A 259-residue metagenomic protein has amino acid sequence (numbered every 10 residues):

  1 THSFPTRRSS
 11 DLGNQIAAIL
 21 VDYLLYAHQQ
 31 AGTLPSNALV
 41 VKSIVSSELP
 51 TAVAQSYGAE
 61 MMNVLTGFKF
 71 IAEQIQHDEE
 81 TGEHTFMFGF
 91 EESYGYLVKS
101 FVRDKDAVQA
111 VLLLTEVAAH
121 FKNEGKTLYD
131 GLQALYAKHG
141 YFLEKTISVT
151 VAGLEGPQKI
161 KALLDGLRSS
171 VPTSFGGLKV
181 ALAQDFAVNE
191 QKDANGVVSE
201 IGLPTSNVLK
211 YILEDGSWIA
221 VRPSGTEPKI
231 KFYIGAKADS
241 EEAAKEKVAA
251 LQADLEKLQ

Functional and structural regions predicted by a protein language model:
H2-S9: Short, small-residue-biased leader/transition segments that mark boundaries at the very start of proteins
R7, A27-R222, K229, S240-K245 (+1 more regions): Phosphate-binding and adjacent anionic-ligand microenvironments
S10-H28: Cysteine protease catalytic core and zymogen-processing segment of caspase-like enzymes
E227-G235: C-terminal charged capping/lid subdomain of soluble metabolic enzymes
